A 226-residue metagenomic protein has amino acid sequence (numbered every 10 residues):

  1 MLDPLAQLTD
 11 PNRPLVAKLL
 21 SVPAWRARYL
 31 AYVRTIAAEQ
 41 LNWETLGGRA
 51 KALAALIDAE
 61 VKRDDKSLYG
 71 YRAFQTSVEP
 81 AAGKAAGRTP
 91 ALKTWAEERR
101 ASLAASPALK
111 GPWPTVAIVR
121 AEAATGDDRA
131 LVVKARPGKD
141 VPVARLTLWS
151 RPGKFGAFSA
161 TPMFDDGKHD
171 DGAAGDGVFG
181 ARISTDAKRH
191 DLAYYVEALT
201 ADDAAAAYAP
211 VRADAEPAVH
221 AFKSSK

Functional and structural regions predicted by a protein language model:
M1-A123: Middle-to-C-terminal accessory/interaction subdomains
A101-K226: Glycan-association/targeting regions that enable binding to alpha-glucans and other polysaccharides
